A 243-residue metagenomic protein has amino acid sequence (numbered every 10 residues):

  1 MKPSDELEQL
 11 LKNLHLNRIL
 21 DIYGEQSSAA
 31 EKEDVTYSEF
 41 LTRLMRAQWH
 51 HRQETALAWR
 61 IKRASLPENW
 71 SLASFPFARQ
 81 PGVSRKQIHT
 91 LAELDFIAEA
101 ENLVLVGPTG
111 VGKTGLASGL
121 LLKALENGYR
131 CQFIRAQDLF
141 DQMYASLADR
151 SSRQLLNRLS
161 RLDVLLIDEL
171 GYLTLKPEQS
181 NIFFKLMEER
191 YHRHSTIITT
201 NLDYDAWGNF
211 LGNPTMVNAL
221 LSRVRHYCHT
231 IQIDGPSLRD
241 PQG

Functional and structural regions predicted by a protein language model:
M1-Q9, P241-G243: Intrinsically disordered, low-complexity and often Lys/Arg-enriched segments
E8, L16-P67: Interdomain "pre-motor" coupling segment immediately N-terminal to P-loop NTPase/helicase cores
Y23, R130, I134, D138-R161 (+1 more regions): Replace "adjacent to P-loop NTPase cores in ATP/GTP-dependent enzymes" with "adjacent to NTP-binding cores
T42-M45, W49-D95, E99, S237-G243: AAA+ P-loop ATPase motor domain of ring mechanoenzymes
A56, V83-R161, F210-L211: Conserved P-loop
V164: Walker B motif beta-strand of ABC-family P-loop ATPases
